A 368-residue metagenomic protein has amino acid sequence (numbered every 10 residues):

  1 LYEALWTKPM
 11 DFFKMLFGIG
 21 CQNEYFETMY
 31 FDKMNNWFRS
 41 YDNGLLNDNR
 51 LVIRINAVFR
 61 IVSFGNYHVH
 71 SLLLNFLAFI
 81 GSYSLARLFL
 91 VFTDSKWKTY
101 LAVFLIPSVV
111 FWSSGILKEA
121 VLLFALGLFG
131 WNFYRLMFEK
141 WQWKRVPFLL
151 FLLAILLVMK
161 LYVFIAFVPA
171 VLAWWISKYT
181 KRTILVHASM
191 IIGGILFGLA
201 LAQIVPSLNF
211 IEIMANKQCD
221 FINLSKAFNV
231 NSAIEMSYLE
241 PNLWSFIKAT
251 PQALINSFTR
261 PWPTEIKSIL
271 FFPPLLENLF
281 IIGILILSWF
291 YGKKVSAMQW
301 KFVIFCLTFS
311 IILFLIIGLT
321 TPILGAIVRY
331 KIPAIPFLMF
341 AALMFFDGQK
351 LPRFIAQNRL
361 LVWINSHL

Functional and structural regions predicted by a protein language model:
E3-V52, N56-R60: Interfacial juxtamembrane loops and adjacent helix segments that form the catalytic/substrate-binding surfaces
N43-L46, R50, R54, V62-I80: Loop-to-helix entry region of an early transmembrane alpha helix in multi-pass inner-membrane enzymes
N56-V58, H70-F92, G283-L287: Transmembrane-helix motifs of polytopic, lipid-linked glycan transferases
S82, A253, S257-P263, F271-Q299: Hydrophobic, aromatic-rich transmembrane alpha-helices and their immediate juxtamembrane boundary segments
L85-L105: Transmembrane-helix signature of polytopic, membrane-embedded enzymes that assemble or transfer cell-envelope glycans
R87, V91, W141-K144, F271-F272 (+1 more regions): Membrane-interface helix-loop-helix junctions at transmembrane boundaries of multi-pass membrane enzymes, predominantly
G115-L122: Short acidic/glycine- and proline-prone juxtamembrane loop motifs at membrane-interface regions of multi-pass membrane
F148-E277: Alpha-helical transmembrane segments and terminal signal-anchor/GPI-anchor hydrophobic tails, characterized by long
